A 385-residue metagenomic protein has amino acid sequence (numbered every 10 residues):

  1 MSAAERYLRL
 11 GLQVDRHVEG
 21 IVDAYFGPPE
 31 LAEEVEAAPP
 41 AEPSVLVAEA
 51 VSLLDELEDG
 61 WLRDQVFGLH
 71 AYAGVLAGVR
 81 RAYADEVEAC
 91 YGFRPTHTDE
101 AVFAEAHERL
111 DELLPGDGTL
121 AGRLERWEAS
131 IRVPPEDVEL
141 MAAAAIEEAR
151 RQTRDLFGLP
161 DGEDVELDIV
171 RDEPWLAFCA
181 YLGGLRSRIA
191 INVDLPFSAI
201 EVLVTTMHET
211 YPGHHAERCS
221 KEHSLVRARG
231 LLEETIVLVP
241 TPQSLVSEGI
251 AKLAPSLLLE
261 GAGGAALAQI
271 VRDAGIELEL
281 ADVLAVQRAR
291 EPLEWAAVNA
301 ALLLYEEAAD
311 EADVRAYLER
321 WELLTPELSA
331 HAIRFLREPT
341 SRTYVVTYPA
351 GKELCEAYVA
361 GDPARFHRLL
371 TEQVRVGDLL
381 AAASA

Functional and structural regions predicted by a protein language model:
M1-A385: N-terminal maturation segment of proteins
